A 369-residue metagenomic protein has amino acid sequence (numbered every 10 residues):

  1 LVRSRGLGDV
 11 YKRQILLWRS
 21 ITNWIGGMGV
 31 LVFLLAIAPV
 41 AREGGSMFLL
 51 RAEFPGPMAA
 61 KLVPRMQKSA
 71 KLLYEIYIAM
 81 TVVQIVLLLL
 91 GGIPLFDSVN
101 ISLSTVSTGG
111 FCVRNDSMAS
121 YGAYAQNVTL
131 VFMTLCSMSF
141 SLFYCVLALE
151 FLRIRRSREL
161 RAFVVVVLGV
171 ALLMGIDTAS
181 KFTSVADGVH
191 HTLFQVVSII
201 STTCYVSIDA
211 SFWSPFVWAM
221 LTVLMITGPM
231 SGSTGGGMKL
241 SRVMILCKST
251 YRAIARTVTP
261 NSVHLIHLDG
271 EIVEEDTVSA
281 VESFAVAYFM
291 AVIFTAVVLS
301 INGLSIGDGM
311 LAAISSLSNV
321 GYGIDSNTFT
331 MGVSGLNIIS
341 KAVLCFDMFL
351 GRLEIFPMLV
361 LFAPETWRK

Functional and structural regions predicted by a protein language model:
V2-K369: Membrane-proximal intracellular helices of multi-pass ion channels
